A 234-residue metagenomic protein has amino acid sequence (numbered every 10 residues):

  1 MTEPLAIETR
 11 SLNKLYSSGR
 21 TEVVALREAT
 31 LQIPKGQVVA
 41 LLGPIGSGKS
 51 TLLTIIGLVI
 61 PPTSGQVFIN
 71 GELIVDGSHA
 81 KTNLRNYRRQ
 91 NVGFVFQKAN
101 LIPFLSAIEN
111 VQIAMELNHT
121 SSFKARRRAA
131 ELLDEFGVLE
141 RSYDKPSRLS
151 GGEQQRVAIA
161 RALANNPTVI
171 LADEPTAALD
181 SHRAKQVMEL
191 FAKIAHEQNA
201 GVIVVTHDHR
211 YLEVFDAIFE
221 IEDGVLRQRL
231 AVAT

Functional and structural regions predicted by a protein language model:
R20-V23, I74-G93: ABC ATPase NBD coupling module
G57: Helix-to-loop junction immediately C-terminal to a conserved catalytic motif
G65-D76: Conserved ABC transporter NBD signature motif
L105-A114: Short coil-to-helix segment of the ABC ATPase nucleotide-binding domain corresponding to the Q-loop/switch region
K145-Q155: Conserved ABC ATPase signature
N166: Conserved catalytic motifs of ABC-family nucleotide-binding domains
I170-D173: Catalytic Walker B motif of ABC-type/P-loop ATPase nucleotide-binding domains
